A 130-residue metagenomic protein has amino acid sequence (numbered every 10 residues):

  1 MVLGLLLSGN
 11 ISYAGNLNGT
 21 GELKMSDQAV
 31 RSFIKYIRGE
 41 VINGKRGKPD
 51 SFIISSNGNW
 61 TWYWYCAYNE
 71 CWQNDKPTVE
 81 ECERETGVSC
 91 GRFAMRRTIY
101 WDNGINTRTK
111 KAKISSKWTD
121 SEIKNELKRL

Functional and structural regions predicted by a protein language model:
M1-S8: Bacterial N-terminal signal peptides
A14-L130: Secreted/extracellular ectodomain signature
